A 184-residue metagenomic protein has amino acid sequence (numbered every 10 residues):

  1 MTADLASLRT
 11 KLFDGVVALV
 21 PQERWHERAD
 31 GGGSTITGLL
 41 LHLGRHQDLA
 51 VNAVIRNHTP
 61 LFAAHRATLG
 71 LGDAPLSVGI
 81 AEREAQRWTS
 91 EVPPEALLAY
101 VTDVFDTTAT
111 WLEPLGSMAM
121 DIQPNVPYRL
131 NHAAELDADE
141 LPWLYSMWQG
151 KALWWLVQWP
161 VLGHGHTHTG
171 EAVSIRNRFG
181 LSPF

Functional and structural regions predicted by a protein language model:
M1: Short Lys/Arg-rich basic patches
D4-V16, A50, S90-P93, L97-W111 (+3 more regions): Alpha-helical packing segments of well-folded alpha/beta enzyme cores
D14-R24: Short amphipathic alpha-helical segments and their helix-coil junctions
V20, S34, T89-V92: Short coil/turn linker and secondary-structure boundary residues
R24-I80, E113, P127-F184: Short, contiguous alpha-helical
G79-R87: Phosphate/pyrophosphate-binding loop motifs in nucleotide- or prenyl diphosphate-using proteins
Q86-P94, M147-W154: A short, mixed-charge helix-start or loop-turn motif at secondary-structure junctions
P114-I122: Proline-centered turn/helix-capping motifs that create local helix->coil transitions or kinks
